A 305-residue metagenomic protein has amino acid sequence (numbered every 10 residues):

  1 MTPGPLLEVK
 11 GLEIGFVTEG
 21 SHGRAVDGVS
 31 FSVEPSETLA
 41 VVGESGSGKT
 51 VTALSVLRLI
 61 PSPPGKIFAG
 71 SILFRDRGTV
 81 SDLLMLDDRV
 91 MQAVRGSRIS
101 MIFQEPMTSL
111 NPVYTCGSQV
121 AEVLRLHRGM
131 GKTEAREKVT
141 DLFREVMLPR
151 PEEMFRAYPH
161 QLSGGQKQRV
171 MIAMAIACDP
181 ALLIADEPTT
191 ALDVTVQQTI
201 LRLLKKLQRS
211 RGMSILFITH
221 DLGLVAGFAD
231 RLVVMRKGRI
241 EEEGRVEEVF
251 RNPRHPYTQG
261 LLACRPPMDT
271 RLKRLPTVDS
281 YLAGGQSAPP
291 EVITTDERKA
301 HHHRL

Functional and structural regions predicted by a protein language model:
P3-P5, V80, E152-E153, R245-L305: Short catalytic/signature loops enriched in Gly
S71-A93, G131, R202: ABC ATPase NBD Q-loop/coupling interface
L73-R75, E134-E153, L262-A263: Conserved ABC ATPase "signature" region
A177-A181: A short, proline-enriched helix->beta-strand linker immediately N-terminal to the Walker B motif in ABC-type P-loop
V225-G227: A short, surface-exposed alpha-helical micro-motif characterized by mixed small hydrophobic and charged/polar residues
R231, E243: Short, glycine/charged-rich "phosphate-handling" switch motifs in NTP-dependent and phosphotransfer domains
